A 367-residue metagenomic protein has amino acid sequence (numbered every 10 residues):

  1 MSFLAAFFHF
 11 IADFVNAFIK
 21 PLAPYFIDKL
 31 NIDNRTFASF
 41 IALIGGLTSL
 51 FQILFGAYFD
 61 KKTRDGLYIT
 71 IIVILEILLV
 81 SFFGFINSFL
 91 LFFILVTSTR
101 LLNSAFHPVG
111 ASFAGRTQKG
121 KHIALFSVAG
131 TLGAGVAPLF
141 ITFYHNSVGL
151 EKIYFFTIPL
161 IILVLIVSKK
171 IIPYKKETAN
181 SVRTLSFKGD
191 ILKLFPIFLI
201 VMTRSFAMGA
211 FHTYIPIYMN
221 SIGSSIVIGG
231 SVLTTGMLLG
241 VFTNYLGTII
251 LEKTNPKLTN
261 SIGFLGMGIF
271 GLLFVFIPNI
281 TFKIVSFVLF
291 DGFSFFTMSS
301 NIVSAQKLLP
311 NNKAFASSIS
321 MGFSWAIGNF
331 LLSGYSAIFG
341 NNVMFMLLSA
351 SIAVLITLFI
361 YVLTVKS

Functional and structural regions predicted by a protein language model:
M1-F40, G45, G209-Y218: Helix-loop boundary and gating motifs at the non-cytosolic
I19-K20, L192-T234, L238-V241: Extracytoplasmic gate region of multi-pass secondary transporters
L50-N87: Conserved MFS/SLC helix-loop-helix module at the cytosolic interface between two early adjacent transmembrane helices
F51-R64, H145, T243-N255, F339: Helix-to-loop junctions at the C-terminal end of transmembrane segments in multipass secondary transporters
L67-S81, L258-L273: Structural signature of the two symmetry-related core transmembrane helices
V96-A129: Cytoplasmic helix-loop-helix junction between adjacent transmembrane helices in 12-TM secondary transporters
F126-I172: Helix-loop-helix hairpin linking two adjacent transmembrane segments in secondary transporters
P310-N341: A late C-terminal transmembrane helix in Major Facilitator Superfamily
